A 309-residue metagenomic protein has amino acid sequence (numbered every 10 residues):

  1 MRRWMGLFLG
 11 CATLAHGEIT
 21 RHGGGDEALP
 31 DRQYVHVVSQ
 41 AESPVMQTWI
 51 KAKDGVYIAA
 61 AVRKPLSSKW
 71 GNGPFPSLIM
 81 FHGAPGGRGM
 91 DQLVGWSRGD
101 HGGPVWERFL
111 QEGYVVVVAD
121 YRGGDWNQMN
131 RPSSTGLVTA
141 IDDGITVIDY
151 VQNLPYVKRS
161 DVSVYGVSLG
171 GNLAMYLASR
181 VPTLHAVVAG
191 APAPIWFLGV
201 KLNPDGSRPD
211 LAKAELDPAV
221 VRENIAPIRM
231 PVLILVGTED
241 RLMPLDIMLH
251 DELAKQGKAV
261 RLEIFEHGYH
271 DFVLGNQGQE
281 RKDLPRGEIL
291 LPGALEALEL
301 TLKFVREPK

Functional and structural regions predicted by a protein language model:
R21-G73: N-terminal cap/lid segment of alpha/beta-hydrolase-fold proteins
K69-F75, G83-W126, L242: Short substrate-entry loop that stabilizes the transition state in hydrolases
S134-P155: Alpha/beta-hydrolase active-site loop
V157-S168: Alpha/beta-hydrolase fold nucleophile elbow
G171-D217, V221, I225, G275: Hydrolase active-site cap/lid region
I228, I234-V236: Short beta-strand/loop motif that positions the catalytic acidic residue of the alpha/beta-hydrolase fold
R241-I247: Conserved alpha/beta-hydrolase "acid-adjacent" motif
A259-K309: C-terminal catalytic histidine-bearing segment of alpha/beta-hydrolase fold enzymes
